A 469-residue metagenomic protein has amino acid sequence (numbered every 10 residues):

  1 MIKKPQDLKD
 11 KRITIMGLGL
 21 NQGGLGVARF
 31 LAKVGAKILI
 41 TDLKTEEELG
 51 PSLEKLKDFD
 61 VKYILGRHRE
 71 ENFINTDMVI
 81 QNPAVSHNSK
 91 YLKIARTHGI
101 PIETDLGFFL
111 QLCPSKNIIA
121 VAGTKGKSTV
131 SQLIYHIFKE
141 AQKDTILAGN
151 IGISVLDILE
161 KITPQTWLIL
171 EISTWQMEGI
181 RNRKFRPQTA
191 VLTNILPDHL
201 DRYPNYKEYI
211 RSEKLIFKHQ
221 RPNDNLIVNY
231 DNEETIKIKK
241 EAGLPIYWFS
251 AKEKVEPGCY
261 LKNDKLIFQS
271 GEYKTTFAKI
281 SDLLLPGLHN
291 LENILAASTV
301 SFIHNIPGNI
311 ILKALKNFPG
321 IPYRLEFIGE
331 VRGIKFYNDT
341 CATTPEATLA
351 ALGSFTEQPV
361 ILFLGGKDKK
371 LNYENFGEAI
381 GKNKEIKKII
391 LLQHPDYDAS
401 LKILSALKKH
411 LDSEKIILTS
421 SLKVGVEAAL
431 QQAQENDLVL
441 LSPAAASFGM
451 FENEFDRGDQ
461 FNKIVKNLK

Functional and structural regions predicted by a protein language model:
M1-T104, F108, P286, L468: N-terminal leader/targeting and accessory segments in enzymes
I2-R12, V27-V34, F277-I386: Nucleotide phosphate-binding/pyrophosphate-handling subdomain across enzymes that bind or process nucleotide phosphates
G19, A84-S86, G126, T174-Q176 (+7 more regions): Short glycine-rich anion-binding loops that position phosphate/pyrophosphate groups of nucleotides and phosphorylated
A36-K44, L226-Y230, I361-G365, K384-D396: Short internal beta-strands
D42, G66-R67, D105-G107, G243-L261 (+4 more regions): Beta-strand->loop->alpha-helix junctions that form or flank phosphate-binding loops in nucleotide-handling enzymes
L53-K57, E374-N436: C-terminal helical cap/extension that packs against the catalytic core of soluble nucleotide-cofactor enzymes
E70-I74, P83-P245, S301, E427 (+1 more regions): Phosphate-binding loop of NTP-binding sites
R183-R186, I216-P222, K240-A242, S354-T356 (+2 more regions): Short, conserved loop/helix-junction motifs that constitute active-site signature segments in enzyme catalytic cores
